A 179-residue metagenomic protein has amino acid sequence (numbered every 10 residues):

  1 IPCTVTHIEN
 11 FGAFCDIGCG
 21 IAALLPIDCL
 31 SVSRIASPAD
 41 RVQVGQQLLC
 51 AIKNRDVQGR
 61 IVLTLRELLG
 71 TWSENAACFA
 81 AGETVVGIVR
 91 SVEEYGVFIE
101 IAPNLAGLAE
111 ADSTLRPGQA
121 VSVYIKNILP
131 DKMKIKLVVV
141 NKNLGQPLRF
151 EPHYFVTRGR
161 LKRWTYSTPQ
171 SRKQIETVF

Functional and structural regions predicted by a protein language model:
I1-F179: Single-stranded RNA-binding regions, centering on S1/OB-family and related RNA-binding modules
